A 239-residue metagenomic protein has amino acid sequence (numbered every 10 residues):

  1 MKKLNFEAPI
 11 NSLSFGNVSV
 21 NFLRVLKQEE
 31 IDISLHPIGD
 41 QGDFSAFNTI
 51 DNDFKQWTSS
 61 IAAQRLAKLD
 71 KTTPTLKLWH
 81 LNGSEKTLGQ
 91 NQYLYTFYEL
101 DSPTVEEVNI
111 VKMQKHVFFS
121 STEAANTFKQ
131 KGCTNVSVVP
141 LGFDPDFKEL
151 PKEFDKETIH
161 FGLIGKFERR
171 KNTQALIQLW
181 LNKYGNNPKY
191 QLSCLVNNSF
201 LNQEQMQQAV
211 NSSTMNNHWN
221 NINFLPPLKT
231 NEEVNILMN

Functional and structural regions predicted by a protein language model:
K3-N5, F44-T127, E232-V234: Extended catalytic core of nucleotide-activated donor transferases of GT-like folds
L4, F154-K171, I177-W180, L192-C194: Conserved donor-binding/catalytic core segment of Leloir-type glycosyltransferases
A8-V18, K171: A short, glycine/small-residue-rich beta-strand->loop->alpha-helix junction that serves as a flexible
P9-I10, I164-E168, N198-S199, L228: Short donor-sugar binding/catalytic loops of nucleotide-sugar-dependent glycosyltransferases, especially enzymes
I10-L13, L23-R65, L201: N-terminal strand-loop element at the rim of the active site of nucleotide-sugar-dependent glycosyltransferases
V105-E106, G142-T158: Acidic anion/phosphate-binding donor-loop and adjacent secondary structure in glycosyltransferase catalytic cores
K115-N126, C133-E149: Donor nucleotide-sugar binding/catalytic pocket of nucleotide-sugar-dependent glycosyltransferases
V196, Q203-E232, I236: Nucleotide-activated donor-binding/catalytic signature segment of Leloir-type glycosyltransferases, i.e., the conserved
